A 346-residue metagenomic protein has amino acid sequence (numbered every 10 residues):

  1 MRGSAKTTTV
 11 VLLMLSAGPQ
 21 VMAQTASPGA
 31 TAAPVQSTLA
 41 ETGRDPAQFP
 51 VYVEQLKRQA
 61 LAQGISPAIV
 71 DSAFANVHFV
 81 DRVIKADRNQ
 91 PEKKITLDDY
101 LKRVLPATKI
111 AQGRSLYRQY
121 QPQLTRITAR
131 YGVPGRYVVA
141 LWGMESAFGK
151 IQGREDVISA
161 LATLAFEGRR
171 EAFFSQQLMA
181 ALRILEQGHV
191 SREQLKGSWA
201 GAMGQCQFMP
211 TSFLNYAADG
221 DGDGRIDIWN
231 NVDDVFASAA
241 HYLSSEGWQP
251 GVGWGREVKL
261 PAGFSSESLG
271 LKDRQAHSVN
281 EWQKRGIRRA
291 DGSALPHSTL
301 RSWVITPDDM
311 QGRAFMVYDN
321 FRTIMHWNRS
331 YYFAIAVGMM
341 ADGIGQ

Functional and structural regions predicted by a protein language model:
M1-T9: Bacterial N-terminal signal peptides that target proteins for export
T8-G18: Bacterial N-terminal signal peptides
Q24-T128: An acidic, Gly/Ser/Thr/Pro-rich helix-cap/linker signature
A60, I69-D81, G132-G149, A181-E186 (+1 more regions): Short, functionally critical alpha-helical segments immediately adjacent to catalytic or ligand/cofactor-binding
F79-A86, S146-E155, E167-E171, Q187-E193 (+2 more regions): Secretory-pathway/luminal and periplasmic proteins that interact with or process carbohydrate-rich
D156-A165, L178, M203-A218, A239: Substrate-binding/active-site groove segments that recognize and process beta-1,4-linked N-acetyl-hexosamine
G220-I228: Acidic, glycine-anchored loop motifs typical of Ca2+
P261-Q346: C-terminal soluble interaction/assembly domains
